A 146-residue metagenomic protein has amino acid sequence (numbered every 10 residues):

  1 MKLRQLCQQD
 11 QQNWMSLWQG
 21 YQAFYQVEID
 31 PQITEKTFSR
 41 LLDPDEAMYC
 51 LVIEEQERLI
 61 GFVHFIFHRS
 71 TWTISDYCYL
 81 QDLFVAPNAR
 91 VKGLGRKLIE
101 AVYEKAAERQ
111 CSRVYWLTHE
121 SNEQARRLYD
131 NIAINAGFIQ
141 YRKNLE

Functional and structural regions predicted by a protein language model:
K2-S16: A short beta-loop-alpha structural element at the N-terminal edge of CoA-dependent acyl/N-acetyltransferase catalytic
M15-R40: Conserved GNAT-fold acetyl-CoA-binding loop/helix
L42-L51, Y79: A short helix-loop-beta-strand connector motif used in the catalytic cores of GNAT acetyltransferases and, in some
V52, R58-F67: Conserved beta-strand in the GNAT
L83-R90: A short, internal acetyl-CoA/4′-phosphopantetheine-binding micro-motif in the GNAT/acyltransferase core
V91-E104: Conserved acetyl-CoA-binding loop-helix of GNAT-fold acetyltransferases
R96, E120-I139, K143: Conserved active-site alpha-helix within GNAT-family acetyltransferase domains
A107-T118: Conserved GNAT acetyl-CoA-binding A-motif
